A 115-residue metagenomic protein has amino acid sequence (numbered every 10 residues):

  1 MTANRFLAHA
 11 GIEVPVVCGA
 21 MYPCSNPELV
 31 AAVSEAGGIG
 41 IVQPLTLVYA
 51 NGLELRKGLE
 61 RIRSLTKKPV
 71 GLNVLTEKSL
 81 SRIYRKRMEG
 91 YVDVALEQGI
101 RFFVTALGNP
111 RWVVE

Functional and structural regions predicted by a protein language model:
M1-E115: Active-site entrance/lid segments in N-terminal catalytic domains of soluble metabolic enzymes
